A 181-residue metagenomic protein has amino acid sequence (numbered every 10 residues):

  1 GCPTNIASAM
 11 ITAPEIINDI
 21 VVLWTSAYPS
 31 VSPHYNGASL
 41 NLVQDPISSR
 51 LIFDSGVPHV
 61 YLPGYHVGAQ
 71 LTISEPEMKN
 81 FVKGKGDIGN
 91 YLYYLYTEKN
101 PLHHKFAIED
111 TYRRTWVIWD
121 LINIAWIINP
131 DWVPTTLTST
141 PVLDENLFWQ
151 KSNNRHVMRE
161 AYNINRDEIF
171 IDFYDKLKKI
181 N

Functional and structural regions predicted by a protein language model:
C2-N181: N-terminal acidic, glycine/proline-rich low-complexity segments
